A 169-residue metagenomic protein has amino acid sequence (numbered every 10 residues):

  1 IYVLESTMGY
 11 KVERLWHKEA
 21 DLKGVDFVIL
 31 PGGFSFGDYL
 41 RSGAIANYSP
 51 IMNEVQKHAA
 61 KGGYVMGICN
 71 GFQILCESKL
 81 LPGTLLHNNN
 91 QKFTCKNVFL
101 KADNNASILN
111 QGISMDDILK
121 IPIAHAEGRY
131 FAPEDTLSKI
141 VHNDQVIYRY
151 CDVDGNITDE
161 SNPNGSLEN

Functional and structural regions predicted by a protein language model:
I1-I68, I74-P82, H87-F93, K101 (+1 more regions): N-terminal beta1-alpha1 cap of cysteine-dependent amidohydrolase-like domains
Q56-A60, L85-N169: Amide-donor transfer/coupling interface in amidating biosynthetic enzymes
C69-N70, H125: Conserved acidic catalytic centers in enzymes
F72-Q73, G128: Short hydrophobic/aromatic residue motifs in ordered secondary structure
